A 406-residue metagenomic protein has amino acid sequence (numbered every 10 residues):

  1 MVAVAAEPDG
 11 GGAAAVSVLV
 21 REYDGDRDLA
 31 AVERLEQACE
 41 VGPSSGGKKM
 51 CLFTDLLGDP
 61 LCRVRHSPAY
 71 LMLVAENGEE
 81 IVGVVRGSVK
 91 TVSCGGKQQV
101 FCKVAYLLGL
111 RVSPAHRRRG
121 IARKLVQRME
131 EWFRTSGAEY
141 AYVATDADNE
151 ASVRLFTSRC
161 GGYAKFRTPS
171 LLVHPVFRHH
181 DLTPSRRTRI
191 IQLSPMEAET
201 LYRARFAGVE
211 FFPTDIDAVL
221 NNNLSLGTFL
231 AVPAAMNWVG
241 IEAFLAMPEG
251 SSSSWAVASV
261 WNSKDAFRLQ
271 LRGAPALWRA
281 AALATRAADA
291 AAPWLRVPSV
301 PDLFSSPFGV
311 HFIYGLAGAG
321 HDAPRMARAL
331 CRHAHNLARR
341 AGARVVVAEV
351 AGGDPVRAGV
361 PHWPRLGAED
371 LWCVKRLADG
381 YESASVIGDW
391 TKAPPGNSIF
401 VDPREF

Functional and structural regions predicted by a protein language model:
M1-A15, G25-P43, P195-A207, P395-D402: A short, well-structured alpha-helix characteristic of acyl/acetyltransferase catalytic modules
V2, D146-D148, R154-S185, A256-F406: Active-site/acyl-donor-binding loops of N-acyltransferases
L29-V32, E36, S44-Y70, E76-N77 (+2 more regions): Amide-forming acyltransferase catalytic core, primarily the GNAT-like/NAT-type and related acyltransferase folds
L73, V85, A105, L110 (+1 more regions): Conserved GNAT-family N-acetyltransferase fold
T91-L107, D302-I313: A conserved beta-turn-beta hairpin within the catalytic core of GNAT-like acetyltransferases that forms part
L110-V112, T145: Hydrophobic adenine-recognition pocket in adenosine-nucleotide-binding enzymes
S113, K124-Y140, M326-R344: Conserved acyl-CoA
S113-A115, A319-G320: Active-site acidic-Proline motif in GNAT/NAT acetyltransferases
